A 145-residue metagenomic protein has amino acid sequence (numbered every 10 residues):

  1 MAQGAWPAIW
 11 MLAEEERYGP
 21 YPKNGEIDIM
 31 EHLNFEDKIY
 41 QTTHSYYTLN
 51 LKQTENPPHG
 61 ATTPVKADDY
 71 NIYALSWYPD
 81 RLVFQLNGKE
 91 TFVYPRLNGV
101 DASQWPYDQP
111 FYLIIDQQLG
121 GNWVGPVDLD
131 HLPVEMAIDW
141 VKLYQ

Functional and structural regions predicted by a protein language model:
M1-Q145: GH16 jelly-roll
